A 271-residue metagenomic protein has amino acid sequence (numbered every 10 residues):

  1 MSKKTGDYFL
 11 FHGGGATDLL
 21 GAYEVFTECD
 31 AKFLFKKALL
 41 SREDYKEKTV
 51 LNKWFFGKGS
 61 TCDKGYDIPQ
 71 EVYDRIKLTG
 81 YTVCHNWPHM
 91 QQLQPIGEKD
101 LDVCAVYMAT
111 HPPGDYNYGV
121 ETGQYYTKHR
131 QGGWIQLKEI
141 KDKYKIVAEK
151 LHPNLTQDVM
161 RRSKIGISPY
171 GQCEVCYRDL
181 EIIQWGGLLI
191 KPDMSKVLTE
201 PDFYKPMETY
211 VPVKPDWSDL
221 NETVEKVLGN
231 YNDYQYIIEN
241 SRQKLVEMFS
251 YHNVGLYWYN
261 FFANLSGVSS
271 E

Functional and structural regions predicted by a protein language model:
M1-Y177, E181-Q184, I190-P206, L265: Nucleotide-sugar donor-binding catalytic core of glycosyltransferases
Q157-S270: Catalytic binding pocket for nucleotide-activated donors in carbohydrate/polymer assembly enzymes
